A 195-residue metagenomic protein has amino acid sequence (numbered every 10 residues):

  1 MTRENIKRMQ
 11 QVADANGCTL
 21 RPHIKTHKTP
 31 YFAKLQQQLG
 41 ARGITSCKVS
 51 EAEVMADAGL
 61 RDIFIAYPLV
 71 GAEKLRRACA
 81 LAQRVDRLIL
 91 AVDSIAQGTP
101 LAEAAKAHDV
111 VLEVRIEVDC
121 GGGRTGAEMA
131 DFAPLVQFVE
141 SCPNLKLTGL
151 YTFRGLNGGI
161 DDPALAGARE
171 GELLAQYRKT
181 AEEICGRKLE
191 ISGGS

Functional and structural regions predicted by a protein language model:
M1-A80, V85: A charged N-terminal "starter" segment
T2, I6, T29, K48 (+5 more regions): Aromatic/hydrophobic pocket-lining residues that form the small-molecule binding cavity in soluble enzyme cores
T19-R21, G43, D62-F64, R87-I89 (+3 more regions): Structural preference for beta-strand elements that scaffold enzyme active sites
R21-P22, I44, Y67, L90-D93 (+2 more regions): Glycine- and other small-residue-rich loops at beta-strand/loop junctions that grip anionic moieties
H27-T29, V49-S50, P68-V70, D93-Q97 (+3 more regions): Active-site beta-loop-alpha junctions enriched in small/polar residues
F32-Q36, K74-C79, G98-H108, G126-Q137: Distinct, well-ordered alpha-helical segments
E113, D119-S195: Active-site loop/helix belt of alpha/beta enzymes
